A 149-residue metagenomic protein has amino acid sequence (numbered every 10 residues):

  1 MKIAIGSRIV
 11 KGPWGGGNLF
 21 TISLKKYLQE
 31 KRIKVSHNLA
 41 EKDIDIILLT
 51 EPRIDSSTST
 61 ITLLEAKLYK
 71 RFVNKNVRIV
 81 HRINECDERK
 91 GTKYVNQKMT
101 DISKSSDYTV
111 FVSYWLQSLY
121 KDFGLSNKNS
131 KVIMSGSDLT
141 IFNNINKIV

Functional and structural regions predicted by a protein language model:
M1, V77, V149: Nucleotide donor/acceptor-binding cores
M1-I54: N-terminal pre-catalytic "stem/leader" segment of glycosyltransferase-like enzymes
I9, I83-K90, S113-L116: Short beta-alpha junction loops
N18-F20, I61-L64, Y94-Q97, F123-N127 (+1 more regions): Short, glycine/charged-enriched secondary-structure capping and boundary segments
S36, A40-S105: Extended catalytic core of nucleotide-activated donor transferases of GT-like folds
A40, E51, S113-W115, S135: Helix N-cap/beta->alpha junction signal
G91-K93, K121, G136-V149: Acidic anion/phosphate-binding donor-loop and adjacent secondary structure in glycosyltransferase catalytic cores
K104-S130, S137-I141: A short, active-site helix/loop in glycosyltransferases that binds the activated sugar's phosphate group
